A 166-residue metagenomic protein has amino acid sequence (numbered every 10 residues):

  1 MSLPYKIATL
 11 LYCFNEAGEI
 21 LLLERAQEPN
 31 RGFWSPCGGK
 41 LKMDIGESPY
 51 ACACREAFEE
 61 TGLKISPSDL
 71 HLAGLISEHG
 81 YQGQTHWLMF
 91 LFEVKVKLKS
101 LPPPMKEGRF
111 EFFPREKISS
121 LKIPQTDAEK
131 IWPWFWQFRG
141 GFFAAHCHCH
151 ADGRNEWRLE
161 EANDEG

Functional and structural regions predicted by a protein language model:
M1-L21: Conserved N-terminal beta-strand and adjoining loop/helix that marks the start of the Nudix/MutT-like hydrolase domain
P29-W34, H86: A conserved beta-turn-beta hairpin within the catalytic core of GNAT-like acetyltransferases that forms part
C37: Substrate-binding/active-site groove segments that recognize and process beta-1,4-linked N-acetyl-hexosamine
L41-S68, S77-K130, E156-G166: Unchanged
W136-G166: Charged phosphate-binding loop/patch that engages nucleotide di/tri-phosphates or the phosphate backbone of nucleic
